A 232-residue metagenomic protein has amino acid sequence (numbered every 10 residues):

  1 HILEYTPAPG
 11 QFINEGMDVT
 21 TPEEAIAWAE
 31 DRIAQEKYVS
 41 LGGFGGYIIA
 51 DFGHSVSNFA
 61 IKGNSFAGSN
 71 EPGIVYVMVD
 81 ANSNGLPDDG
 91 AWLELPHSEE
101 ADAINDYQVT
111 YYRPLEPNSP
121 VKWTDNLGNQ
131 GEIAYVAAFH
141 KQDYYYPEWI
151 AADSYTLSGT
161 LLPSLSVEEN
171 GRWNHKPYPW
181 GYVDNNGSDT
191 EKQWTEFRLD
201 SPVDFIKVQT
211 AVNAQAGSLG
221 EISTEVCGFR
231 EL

Functional and structural regions predicted by a protein language model:
H1-E71, A91-L232: A domain-level signal for the mature, folded cores of soluble proteins
I74-Y76: Beta-strand signatures of extracellular beta-sandwich domains
M78-G85: Short loop/turn segments immediately following beta-strands, especially the blade-tip and inter-blade linker loops
